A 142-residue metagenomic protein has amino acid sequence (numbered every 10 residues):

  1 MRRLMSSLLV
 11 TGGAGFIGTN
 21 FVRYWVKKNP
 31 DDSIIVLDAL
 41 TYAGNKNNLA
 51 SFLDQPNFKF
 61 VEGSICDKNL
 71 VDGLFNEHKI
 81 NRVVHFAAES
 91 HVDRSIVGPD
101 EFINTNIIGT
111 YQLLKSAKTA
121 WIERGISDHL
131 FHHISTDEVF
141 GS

Functional and structural regions predicted by a protein language model:
M1-S142: N-terminal Rossmann-like NAD(P)+-binding domain of SDR-like oxidoreductases, especially those catalyzing
